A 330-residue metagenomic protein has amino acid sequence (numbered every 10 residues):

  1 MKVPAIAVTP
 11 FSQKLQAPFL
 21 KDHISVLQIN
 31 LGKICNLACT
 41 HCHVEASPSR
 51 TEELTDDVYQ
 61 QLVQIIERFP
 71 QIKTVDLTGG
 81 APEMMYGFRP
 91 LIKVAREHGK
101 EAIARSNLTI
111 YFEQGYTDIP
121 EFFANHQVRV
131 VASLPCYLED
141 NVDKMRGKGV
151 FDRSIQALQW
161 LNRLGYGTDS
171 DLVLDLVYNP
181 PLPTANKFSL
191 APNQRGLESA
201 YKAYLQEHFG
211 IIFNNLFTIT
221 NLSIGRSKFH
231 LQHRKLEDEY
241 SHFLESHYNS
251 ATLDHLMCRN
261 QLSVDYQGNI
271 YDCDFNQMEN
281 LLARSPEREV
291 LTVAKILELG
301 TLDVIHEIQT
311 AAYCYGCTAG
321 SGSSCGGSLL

Functional and structural regions predicted by a protein language model:
K2-G79, E83-V94, H98: Conserved alpha-helical substructure of the radical SAM core
V26, A46-T55, Q71-M85, R96-L158 (+1 more regions): Core AdoMet radical
L27, V63, F88, I92 (+4 more regions): Generic structural signal for well-ordered alpha-helices, preferentially at hydrophobic/aromatic core positions
A38, Q71, H126-Q127, S170-V173 (+2 more regions): Short loop/turn motifs at secondary-structure junctions
M85-R89, Y116-T117, L190-R195: Conserved strand-to-helix beginnings and helix N-cap segments that scaffold or border functional pockets
E139-C258: Radical SAM enzyme [4Fe-4S]-AdoMet core and its adjacent flexible, acidic and glycine-rich loops/tails across
V264-D265: Short, acidic, Ser/Thr-enriched surface-loop or helix-capping motifs
N269-L330: Flexible mid-to-C-terminal extensions adjoining Fe-S/redox cofactors in radical SAM and related proteins
